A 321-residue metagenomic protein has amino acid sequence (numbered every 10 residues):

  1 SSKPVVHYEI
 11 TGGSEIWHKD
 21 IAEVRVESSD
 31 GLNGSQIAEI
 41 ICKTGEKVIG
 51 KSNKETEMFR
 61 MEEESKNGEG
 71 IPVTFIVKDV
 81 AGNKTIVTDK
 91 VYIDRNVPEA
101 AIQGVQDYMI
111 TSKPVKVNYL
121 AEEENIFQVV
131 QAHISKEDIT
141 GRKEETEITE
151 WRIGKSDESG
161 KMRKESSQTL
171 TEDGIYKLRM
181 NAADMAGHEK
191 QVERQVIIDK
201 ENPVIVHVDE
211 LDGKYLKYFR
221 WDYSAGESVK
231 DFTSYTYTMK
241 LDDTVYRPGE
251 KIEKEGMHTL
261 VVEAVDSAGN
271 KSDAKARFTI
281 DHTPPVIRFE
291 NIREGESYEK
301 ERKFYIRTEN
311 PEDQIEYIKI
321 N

Functional and structural regions predicted by a protein language model:
S1-P4, Y8-E9, D89-P98, R194-V206 (+1 more regions): Flexible, low-complexity linkers/stalks enriched in Thr/Pro that connect modular domains
Y8-G13, I102-Q106, H207-L211, F289-R293: Surface-exposed, proline-enriched loop/turn segments that connect beta strands in immunoglobulin-like
S14-D20, D107-K113, D212-Y223, E294-E301: Short, solvent-exposed loop/linker segments at the N-terminal edge of repeated beta-sheet extracellular domains
V26, E57-F59, E69-A81, Y119 (+4 more regions): Append "Rare intracellular matches occur via the same short Y/T/C beta-strand/loop motifs
V26-G34, D79, Y119-I126, D138 (+4 more regions): Extracellular acidic, Ser/Thr/Pro-rich low-complexity tracts
K43-E55, E145-E158: Solvent-exposed serine/threonine-rich low-complexity stretches and specific carbohydrate-binding patches
E55-F59, K164-Q168, P248-E250: Short strand-edge motifs at loop-to-beta-strand transitions and within beta-strands of extracellular beta-rich domains
K84-D89, K164, H188-R194, K271-A276: Extracellular and select intracellular beta-sandwich modules with Ser/Thr-enriched, small-residue motifs on
